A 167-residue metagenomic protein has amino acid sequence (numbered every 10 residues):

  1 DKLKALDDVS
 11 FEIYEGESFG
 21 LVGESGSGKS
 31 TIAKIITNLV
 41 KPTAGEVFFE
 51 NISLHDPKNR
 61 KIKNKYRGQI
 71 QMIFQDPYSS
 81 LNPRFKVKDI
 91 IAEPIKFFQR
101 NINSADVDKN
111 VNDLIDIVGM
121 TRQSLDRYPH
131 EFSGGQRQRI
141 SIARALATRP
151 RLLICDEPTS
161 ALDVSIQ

Functional and structural regions predicted by a protein language model:
D1, L54-Q71, F97-R100: ABC ATPase NBD coupling module
V22-G23: The feature captures the beta-strand-to-loop junction immediately N-terminal to the Walker
T37: Helix-to-loop junction immediately C-terminal to a conserved catalytic motif
G45-D56: Conserved ABC transporter NBD signature motif
A105-Q123: Conserved ABC ATPase "signature" region
Y128-F132, Q136: Conserved ABC ATPase signature
A147-R151, Q167: A short, proline-enriched helix->beta-strand linker immediately N-terminal to the Walker B motif in ABC-type P-loop
